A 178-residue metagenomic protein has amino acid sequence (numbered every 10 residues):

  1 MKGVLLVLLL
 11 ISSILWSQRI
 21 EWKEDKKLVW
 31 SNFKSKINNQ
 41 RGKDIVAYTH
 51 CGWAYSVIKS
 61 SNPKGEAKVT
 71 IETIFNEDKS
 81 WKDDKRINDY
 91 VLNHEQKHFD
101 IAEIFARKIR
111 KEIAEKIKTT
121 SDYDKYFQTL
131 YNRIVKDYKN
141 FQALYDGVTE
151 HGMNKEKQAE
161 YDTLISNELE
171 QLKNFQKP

Functional and structural regions predicted by a protein language model:
M1-W22: Bacterial Sec-dependent N-terminal signal peptides
I14, Y90, A106-R110: Hydrophobic alpha-helical membrane context
R19-Y48, W53-E66, F75, T119-P178: Metalloprotease/metallohydrolase-associated module, dominated by Zn2+-dependent proteases
P63-I87: Active-site scaffold of zinc-dependent metalloenzymes
Y90-A102: Active-site recognition of the HExxH zinc-binding catalytic motif
F99, E112, F141: Short alpha-helical functional segments enriched in proximate histidine and acidic residues
A102-K116: A short beta-strand-loop micro-motif that forms or neighbors metal/cofactor- and ligand-binding patches at active-site
